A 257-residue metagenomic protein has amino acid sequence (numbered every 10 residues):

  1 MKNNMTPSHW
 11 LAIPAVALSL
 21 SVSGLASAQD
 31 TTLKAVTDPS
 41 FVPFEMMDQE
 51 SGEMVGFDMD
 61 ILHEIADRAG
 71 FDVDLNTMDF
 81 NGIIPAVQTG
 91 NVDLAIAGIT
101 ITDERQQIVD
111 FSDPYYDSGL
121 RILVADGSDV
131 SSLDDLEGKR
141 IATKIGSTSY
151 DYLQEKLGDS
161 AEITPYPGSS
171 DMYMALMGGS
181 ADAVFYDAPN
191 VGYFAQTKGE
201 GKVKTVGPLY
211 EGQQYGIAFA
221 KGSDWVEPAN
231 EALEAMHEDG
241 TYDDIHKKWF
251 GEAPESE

Functional and structural regions predicted by a protein language model:
G24-A28: Sec/Tat signal peptide C-region and signal peptidase I cleavage site
D30-G98: Extracytoplasmic small-molecule ligand-binding "clamshell" domains of the periplasmic binding protein/Venus flytrap
P39, Y116-V124, A188, G192-E234 (+1 more regions): Periplasmic-binding protein-like
E45-D48, L62-F71, S149-Y166, Q196-G199 (+1 more regions): Ligand-binding cleft/hinge of the Venus flytrap
M59, L75-P85, S128, T164-G178: Short helix-initiation/N-cap motifs at beta->coil->alpha
M59-R68, V130, D134-D135, R140 (+2 more regions): Extended ligand-binding regions for polar small-molecule ligands
F71, I99-I101, D113-I163: A conserved helix-loop-strand patch within extracytoplasmic ligand-binding domains of the periplasmic binding
G82, I99-Q107, Y152-E155, M177-G178 (+1 more regions): A ligand-binding cleft/hinge motif common to bilobed small-molecule-binding domains
